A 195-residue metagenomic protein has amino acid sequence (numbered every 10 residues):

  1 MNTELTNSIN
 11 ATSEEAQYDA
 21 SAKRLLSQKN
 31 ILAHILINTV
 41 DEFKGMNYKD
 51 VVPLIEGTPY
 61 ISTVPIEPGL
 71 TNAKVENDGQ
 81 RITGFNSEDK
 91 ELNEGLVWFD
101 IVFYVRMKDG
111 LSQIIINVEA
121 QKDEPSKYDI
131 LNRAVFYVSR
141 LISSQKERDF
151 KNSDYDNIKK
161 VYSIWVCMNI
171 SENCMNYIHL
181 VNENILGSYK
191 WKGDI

Functional and structural regions predicted by a protein language model:
M1-I195: Elongated, amphipathic alpha-helical interaction scaffolds
